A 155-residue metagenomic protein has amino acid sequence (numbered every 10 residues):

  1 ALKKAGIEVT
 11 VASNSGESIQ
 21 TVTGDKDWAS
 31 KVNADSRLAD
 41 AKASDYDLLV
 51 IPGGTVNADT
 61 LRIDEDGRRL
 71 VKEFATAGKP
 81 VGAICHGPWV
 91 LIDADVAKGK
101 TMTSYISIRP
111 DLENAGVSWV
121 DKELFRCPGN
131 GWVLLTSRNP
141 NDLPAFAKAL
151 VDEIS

Functional and structural regions predicted by a protein language model:
A1-A77, V81, W89-T101, R109-S155: Extended, subdomain-level signal for the structured scaffold at the beginning of enzyme domains
C85: Catalytic nucleophile serine of serine hydrolases, specifically the conserved "nucleophile elbow" pentapeptide
Y105: Active-site-adjacent substrate-recognition loops and nearby beta-strands within hydrolase catalytic domains
